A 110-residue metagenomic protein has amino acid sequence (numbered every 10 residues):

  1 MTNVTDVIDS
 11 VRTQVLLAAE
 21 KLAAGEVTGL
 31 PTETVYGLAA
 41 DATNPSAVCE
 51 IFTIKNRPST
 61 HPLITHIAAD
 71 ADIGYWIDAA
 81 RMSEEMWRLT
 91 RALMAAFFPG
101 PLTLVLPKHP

Functional and structural regions predicted by a protein language model:
M1-P110: Active-site-adjacent structural elements in enzyme catalytic cores
